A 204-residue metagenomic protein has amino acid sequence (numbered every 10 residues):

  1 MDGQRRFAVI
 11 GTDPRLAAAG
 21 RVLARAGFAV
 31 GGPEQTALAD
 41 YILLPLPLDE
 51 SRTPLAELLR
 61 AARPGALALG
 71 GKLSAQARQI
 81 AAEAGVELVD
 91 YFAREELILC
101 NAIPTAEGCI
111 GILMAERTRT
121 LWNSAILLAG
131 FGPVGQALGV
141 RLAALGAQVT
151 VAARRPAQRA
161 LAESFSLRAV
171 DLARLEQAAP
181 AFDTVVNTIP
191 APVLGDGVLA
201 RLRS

Functional and structural regions predicted by a protein language model:
D2, L43-N123: Glycine/serine-rich phosphate-binding loop and adjoining beta1-alpha1 elements at the start of nucleotide-handling
D2-A8: Extreme N-terminal starter segment of soluble prokaryotic enzymes
A8-L23, W122-A143: Glycine-rich adenosine-cofactor-binding loop
I10-P14, A18, A26-Q35, L145-F165: NAD(P)-binding Rossmann-fold cofactor-contacting core
A26, P45, G70-G71, L88 (+7 more regions): Conserved mixed alpha/beta catalytic, RNA-binding, or beta-rich assembly cores of soluble enzyme, regulatory
T36-A37, R78-E83, Q158-F165, A178-P180 (+1 more regions): Short loop/helix-cap segments at secondary-structure boundaries that form the rim of catalytic
D40-Y41, T184: Short, Asp-centered acidic motifs that coordinate Mg2+ and/or phosphate in catalytic or ligand-binding sites
P47-L67, F165-S204: Rossmann-like adenosine-cofactor binding region
